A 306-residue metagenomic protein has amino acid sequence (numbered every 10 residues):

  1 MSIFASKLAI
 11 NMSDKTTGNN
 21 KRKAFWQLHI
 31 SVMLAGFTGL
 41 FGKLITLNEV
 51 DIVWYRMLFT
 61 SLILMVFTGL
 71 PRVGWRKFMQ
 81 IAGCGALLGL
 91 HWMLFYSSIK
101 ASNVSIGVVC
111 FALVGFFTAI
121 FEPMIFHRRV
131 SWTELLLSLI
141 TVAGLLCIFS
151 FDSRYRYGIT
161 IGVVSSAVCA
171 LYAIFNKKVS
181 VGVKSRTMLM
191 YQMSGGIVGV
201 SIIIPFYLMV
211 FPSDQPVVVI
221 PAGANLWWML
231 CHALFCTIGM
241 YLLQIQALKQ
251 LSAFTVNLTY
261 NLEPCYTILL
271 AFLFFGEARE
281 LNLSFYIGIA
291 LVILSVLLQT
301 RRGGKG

Functional and structural regions predicted by a protein language model:
M1-W54, G83-A86, L94, S153-K178: Glycine-/small-residue-enriched transmembrane alpha-helix faces in small-molecule transporters and effluxers
I3, L64, L88, V130-F149 (+2 more regions): Hydrophobic transmembrane alpha-helices of multi-pass small-molecule transport proteins
S13, M57, N261-G306: C-terminal-most transmembrane helix of multi-pass membrane proteins
L28, V32, L40-G42, S61-L64 (+3 more regions): Transmembrane alpha-helical segments that form core, pore/gating elements of small-molecule transporters/exporters
I30-F37, F41, A82-I99, C147 (+5 more regions): Hydrophobic alpha-helical transmembrane segments of multi-pass membrane transport proteins, especially secondary
L40, F59-R76, I140-R156, G196-A224 (+2 more regions): Membrane-interface helix-cap regions at the ends of transmembrane helices in multi-pass membrane proteins
M65-R72, V114-L136, C265-F285: C-terminal transmembrane-helix exit sites in multi-pass transporters
G107-L113, N176-V198, T237-L273: Helix-helix packing/entry segments at the starts of transmembrane helices
